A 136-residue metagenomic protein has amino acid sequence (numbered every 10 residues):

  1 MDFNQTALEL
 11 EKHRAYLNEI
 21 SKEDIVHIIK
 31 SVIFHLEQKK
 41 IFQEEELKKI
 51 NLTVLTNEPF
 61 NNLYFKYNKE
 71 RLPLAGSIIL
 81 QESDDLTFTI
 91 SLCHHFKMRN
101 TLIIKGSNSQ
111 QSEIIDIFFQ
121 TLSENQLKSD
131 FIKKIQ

Functional and structural regions predicted by a protein language model:
M1-G76, H94-K97, N108, S112: N-terminal Rossmann-like NAD(P)+-binding subdomain of aldehyde/semialdehyde dehydrogenases
N57-Q136: Rossmann-like NAD(P) dinucleotide-binding subdomain of oxidoreductase/dehydrogenase enzymes
